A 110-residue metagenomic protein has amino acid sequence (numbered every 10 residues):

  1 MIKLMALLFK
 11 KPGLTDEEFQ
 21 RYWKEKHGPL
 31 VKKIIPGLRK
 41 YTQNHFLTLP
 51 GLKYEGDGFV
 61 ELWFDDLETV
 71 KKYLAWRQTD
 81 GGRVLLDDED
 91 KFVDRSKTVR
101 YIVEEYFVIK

Functional and structural regions predicted by a protein language model:
M1-K110: Macromolecular interaction modules
